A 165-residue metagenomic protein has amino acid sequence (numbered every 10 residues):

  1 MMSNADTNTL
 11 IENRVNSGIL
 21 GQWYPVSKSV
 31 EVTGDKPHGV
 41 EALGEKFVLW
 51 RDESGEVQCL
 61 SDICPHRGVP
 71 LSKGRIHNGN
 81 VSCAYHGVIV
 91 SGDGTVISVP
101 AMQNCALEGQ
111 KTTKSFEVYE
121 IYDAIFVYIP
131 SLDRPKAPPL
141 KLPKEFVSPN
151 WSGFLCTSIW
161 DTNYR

Functional and structural regions predicted by a protein language model:
M1-E56, H77, V90-R165: Rieske [2Fe-2S] iron-sulfur-binding subdomain
Q58-K73, N78-S91: Local cysteine-cluster metal-coordination motifs and their immediate loop/turn environment, predominantly Fe-S cluster
